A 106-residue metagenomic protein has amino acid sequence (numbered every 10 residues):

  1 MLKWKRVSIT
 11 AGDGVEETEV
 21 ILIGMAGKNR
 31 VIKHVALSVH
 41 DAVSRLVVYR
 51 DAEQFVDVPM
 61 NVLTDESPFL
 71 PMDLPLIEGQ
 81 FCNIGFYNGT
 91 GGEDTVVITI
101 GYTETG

Functional and structural regions predicted by a protein language model:
M1-G106: Beta-strand-centric surfaces of beta-sandwich/beta-rich domains
